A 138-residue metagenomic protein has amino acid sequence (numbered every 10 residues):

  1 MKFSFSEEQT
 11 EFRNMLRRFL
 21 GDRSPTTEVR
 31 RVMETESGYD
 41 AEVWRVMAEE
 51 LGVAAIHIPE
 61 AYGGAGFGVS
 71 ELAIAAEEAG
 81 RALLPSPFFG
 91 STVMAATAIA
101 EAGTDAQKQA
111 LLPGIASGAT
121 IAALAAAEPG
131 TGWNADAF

Functional and structural regions predicted by a protein language model:
M1-F89, A110, G114: Amphipathic, small/basic residue-rich leader segments at the start of a protein or domain
F19-R23, A98, A122-A123: Short alpha-helical functional segments enriched in proximate histidine and acidic residues
R23, E78-A79, T92, A102-G103 (+1 more regions): Fold-independent oxyanion-binding glycine-rich loops and adjacent beta-strand/coil segments at enzyme active sites
E34-E36, E77-A79, A100-T104, A119-T120: A short linear-motif detector with a strong N-terminal bias
S37, A95-T97, A135-D136: Short alpha-helical linear motifs
L51-V53, L84-P85, M94, A116-I121 (+1 more regions): Short coil/turn connectors at secondary-structure junctions
G64-A65, A102-F138: Glycine-rich, Trp-frequent "lid" loop and neighboring beta-strands that shape and gate the flavin cofactor pocket
S86-D105: N-terminal glycine-rich flavin-associated loop
